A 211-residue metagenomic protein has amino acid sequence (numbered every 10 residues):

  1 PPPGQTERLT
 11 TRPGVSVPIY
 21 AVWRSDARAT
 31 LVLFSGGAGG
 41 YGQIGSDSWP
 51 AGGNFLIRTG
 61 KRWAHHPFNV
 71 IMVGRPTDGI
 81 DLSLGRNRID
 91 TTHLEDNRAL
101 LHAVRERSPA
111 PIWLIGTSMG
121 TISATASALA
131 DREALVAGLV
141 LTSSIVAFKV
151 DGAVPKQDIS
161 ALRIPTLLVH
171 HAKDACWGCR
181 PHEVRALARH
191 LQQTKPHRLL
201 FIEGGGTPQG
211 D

Functional and structural regions predicted by a protein language model:
P1-D26: N-terminal cap/lid segment of alpha/beta-hydrolase-fold proteins
R24-R62, H66: Short, surface-exposed "cap/lid" segments of acyl-processing enzymes
F55, L82-R107: Alpha/beta-hydrolase active-site loop
G60-I80: Conserved alpha/beta-hydrolase
H102-A161: Primarily recognizes the serine-hydrolase "nucleophile elbow" in alpha/beta-hydrolase and SGNH/GDSL folds
G138, S143-G204: The feature captures the conserved acid-bearing segment of alpha/beta-hydrolase catalytic domains
G205-D211: Catalytic histidine-centered segment of alpha/beta-hydrolase-like enzymes
